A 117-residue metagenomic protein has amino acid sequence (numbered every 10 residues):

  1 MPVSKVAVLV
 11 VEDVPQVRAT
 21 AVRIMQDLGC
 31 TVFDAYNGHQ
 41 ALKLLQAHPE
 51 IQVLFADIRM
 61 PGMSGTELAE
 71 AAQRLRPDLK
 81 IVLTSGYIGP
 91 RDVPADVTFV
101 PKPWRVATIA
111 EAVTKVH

Functional and structural regions predicted by a protein language model:
E12: Conserved acidic carboxylate
P15-F33, V106: Two-component/phosphorelay signaling modules centered on CheY-like receiver
D34-V53: Acidic, metal-coordinating helix/loop segments flanking the phosphotransfer/catalytic sites of two-component signaling
N37-Q40, P61-L68: Acidic catalytic/metal-coordinating carboxylates
Q46-P49, A71-L79, P90-D92, T114: Conserved phosphotransfer cores of two-component systems
D57: Active-site residues of response regulator receiver
W104-H117: C-terminal output helix
